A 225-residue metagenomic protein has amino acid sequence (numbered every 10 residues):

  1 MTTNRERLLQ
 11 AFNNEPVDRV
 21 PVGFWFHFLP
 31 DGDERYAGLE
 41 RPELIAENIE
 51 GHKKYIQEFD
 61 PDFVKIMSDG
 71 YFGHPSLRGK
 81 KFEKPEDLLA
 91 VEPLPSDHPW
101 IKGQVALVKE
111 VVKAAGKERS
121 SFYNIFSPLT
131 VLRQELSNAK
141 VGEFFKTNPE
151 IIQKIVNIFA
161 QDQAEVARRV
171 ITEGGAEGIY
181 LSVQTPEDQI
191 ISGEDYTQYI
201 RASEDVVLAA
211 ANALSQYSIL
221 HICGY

Functional and structural regions predicted by a protein language model:
M1-L29, Y36-L39, G51, D62-I66 (+1 more regions): Active-site loop segments of alpha/beta catalytic cores
H27-D31, G70-G73: Short active-site-proximal "capping" loops at secondary-structure junctions
R41-K53: Acidic, aromatic-enriched beta-alpha/helix-loop junctions
G51-L77: Glycine-rich, N-terminal phosphate-binding loop and its surrounding beta-alpha-beta segment
G70-Q104: N-terminal glycine-rich cofactor-binding segment that shapes the pocket for flavin-like pterin cofactors
